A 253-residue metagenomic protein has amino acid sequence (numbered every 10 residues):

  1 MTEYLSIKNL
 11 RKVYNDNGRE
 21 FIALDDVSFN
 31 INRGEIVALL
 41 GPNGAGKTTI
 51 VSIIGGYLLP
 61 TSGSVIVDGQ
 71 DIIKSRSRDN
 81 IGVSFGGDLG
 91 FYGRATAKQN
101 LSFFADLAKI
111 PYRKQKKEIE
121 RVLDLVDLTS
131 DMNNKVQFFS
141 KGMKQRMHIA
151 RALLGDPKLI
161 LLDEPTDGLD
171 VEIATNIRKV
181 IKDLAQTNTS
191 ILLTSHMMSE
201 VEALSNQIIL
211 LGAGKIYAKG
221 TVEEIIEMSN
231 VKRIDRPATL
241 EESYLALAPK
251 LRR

Functional and structural regions predicted by a protein language model:
M1-I7, K12-D26: A short, flexible loop at the N-terminus of ABC-type nucleotide-binding domains that lies
G63-S77: Conserved ABC transporter NBD signature motif
S102, D106, R113-D131: Conserved ABC ATPase "signature" region
D156: Conserved catalytic motifs of ABC-family nucleotide-binding domains
I160-E164: Catalytic Walker B motif of ABC-type/P-loop ATPase nucleotide-binding domains
